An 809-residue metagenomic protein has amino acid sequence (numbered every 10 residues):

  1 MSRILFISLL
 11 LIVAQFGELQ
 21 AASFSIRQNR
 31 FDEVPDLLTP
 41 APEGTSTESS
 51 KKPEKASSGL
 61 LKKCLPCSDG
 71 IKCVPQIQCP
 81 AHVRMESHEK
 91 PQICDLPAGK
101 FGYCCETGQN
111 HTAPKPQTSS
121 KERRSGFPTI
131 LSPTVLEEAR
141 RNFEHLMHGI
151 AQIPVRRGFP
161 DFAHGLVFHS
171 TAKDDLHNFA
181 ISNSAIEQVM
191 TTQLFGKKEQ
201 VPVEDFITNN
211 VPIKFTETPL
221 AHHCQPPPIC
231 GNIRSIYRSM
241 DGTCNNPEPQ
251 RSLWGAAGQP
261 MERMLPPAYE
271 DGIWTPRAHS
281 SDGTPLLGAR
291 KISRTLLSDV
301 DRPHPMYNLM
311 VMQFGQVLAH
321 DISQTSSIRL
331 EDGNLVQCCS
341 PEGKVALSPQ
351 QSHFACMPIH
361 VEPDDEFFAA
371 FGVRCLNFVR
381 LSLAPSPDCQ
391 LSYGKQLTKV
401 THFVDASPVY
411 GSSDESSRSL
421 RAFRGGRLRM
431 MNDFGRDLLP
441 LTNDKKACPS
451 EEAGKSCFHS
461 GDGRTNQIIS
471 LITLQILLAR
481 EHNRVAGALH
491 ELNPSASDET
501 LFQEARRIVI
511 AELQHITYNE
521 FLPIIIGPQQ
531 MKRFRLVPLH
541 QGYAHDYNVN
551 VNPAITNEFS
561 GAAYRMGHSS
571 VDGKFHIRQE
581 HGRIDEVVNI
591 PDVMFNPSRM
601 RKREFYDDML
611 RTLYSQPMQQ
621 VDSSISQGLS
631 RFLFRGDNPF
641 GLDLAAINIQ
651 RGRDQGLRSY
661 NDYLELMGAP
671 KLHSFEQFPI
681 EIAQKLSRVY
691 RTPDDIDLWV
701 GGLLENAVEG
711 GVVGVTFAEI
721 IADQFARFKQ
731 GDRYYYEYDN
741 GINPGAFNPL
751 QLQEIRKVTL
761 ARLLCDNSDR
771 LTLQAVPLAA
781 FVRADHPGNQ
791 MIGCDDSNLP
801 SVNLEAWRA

Functional and structural regions predicted by a protein language model:
S2, I26-I77, R84, Q92-I469 (+1 more regions): Terminal regions of secretory-pathway proteins
S2-A21: Cleavable N-terminal signal peptides of Sec/SRP-targeted secreted and luminal proteins
I468-R480: Alpha-helical bundle segments that constitute or directly flank the non-heme di-iron/ferroxidase center
